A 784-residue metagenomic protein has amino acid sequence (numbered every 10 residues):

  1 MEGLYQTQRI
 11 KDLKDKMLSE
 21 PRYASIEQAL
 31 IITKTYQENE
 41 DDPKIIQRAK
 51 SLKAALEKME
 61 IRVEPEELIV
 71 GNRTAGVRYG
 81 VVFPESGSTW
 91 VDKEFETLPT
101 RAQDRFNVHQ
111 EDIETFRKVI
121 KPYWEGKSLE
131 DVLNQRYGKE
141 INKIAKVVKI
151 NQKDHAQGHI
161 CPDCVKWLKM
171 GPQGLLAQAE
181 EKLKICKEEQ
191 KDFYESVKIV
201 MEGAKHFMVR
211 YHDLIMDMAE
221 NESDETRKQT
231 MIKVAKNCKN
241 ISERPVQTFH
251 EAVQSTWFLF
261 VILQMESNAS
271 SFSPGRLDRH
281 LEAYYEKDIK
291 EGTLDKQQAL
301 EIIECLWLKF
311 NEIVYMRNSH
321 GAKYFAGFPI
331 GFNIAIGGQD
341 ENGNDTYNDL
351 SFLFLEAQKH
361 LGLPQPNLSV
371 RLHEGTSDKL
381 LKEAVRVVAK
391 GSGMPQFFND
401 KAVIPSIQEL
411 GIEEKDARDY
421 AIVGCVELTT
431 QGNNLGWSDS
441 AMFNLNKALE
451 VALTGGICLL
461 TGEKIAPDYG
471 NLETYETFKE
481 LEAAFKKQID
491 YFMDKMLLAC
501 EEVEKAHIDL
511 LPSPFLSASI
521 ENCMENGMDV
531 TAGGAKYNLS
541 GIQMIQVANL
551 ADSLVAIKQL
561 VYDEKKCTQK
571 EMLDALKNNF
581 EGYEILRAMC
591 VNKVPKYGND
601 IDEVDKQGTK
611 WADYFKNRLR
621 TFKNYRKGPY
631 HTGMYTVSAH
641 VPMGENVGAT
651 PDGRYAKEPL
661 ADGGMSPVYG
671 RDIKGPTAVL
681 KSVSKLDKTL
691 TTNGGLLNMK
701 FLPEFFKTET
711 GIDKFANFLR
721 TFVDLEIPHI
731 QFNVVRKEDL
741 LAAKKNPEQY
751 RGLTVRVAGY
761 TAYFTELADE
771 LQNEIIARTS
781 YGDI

Functional and structural regions predicted by a protein language model:
M1-E195, R227-K233, N237, I241-I784: Conserved catalytic cores of very large enzyme subunits
E195-H206: Extended non-globular scaffold/tether segments
H206, R210-D213, D217: Extended, non-transmembrane alpha-helical coiled-coils
M216, E220, Y285: Extended, structured, electrostatic nucleic-acid-contact surfaces
D224: Acidic, metal/cofactor-coordinating or nucleic-acid-engaging core segments within structured domains
